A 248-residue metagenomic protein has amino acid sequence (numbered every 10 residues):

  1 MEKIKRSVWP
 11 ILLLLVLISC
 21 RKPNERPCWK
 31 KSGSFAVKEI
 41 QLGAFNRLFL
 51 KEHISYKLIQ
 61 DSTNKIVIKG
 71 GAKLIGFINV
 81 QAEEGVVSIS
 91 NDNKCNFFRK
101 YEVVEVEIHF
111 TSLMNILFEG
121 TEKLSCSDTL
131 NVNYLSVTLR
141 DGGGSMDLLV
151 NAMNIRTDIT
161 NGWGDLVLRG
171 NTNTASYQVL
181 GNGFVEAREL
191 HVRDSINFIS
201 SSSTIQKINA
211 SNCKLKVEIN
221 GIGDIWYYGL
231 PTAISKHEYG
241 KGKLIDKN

Functional and structural regions predicted by a protein language model:
E2-S7, C20-K73, D92-H109, L124-C126 (+1 more regions): Short acidic/polar N-terminal linker immediately downstream of export determinants
N46-L58, V106-I108, L113-N248: Extended, compositionally simple hydrophobic/Ser/Thr-rich segments that build repetitive fibrous architectures
I75-F77: Short, charged/polar "capping" segments at the starts of alpha-helices and the immediately preceding loops
G85-D92: Short carbohydrate-recognition loop motifs
